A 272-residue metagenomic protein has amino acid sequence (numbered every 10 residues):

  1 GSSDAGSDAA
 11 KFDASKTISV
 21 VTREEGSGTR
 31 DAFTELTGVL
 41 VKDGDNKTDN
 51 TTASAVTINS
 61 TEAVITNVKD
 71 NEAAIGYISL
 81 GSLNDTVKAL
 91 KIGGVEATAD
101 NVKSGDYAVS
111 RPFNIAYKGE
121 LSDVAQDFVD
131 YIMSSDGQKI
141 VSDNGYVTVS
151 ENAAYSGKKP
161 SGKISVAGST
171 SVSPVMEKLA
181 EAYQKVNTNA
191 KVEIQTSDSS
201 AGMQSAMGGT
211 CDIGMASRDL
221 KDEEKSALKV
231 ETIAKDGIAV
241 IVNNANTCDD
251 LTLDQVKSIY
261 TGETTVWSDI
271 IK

Functional and structural regions predicted by a protein language model:
G1-K272: Exported/periplasmic ABC-transporter solute-binding proteins
